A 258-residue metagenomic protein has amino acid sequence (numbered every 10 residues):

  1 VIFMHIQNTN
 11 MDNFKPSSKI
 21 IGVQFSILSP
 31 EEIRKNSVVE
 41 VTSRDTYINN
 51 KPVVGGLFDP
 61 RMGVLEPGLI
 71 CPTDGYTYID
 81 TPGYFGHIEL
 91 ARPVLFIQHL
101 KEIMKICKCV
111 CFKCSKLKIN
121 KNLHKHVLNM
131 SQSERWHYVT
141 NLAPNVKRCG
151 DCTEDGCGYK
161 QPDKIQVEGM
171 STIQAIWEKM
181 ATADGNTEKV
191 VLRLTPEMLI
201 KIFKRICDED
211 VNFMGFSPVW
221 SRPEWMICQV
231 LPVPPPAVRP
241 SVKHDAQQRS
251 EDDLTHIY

Functional and structural regions predicted by a protein language model:
V1-Y258: Conserved core architecture of multi-subunit DNA-directed RNA polymerases
